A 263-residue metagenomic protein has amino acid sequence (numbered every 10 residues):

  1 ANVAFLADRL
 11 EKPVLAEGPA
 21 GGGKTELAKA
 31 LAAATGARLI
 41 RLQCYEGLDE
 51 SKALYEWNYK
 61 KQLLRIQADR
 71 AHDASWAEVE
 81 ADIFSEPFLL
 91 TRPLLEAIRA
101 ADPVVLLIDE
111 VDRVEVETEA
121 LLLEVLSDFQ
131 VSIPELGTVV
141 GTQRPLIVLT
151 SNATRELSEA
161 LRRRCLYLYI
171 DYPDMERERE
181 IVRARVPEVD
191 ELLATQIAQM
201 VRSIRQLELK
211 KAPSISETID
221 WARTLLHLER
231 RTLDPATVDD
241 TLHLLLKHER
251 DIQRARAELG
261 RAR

Functional and structural regions predicted by a protein language model:
A1-R263: C-terminal regulatory/interaction module of P-loop NTP-utilizing enzymes
